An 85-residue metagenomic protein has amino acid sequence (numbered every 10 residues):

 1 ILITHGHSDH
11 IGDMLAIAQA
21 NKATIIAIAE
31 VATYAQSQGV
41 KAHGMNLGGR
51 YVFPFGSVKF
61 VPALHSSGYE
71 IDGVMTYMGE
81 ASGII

Functional and structural regions predicted by a protein language model:
I1-Q36, K41-H43: Active-site metal-binding motif and surrounding structural segment of the metallo-beta-lactamase
M45-I85: Core dinuclear metal-dependent hydrolase active-site scaffold
